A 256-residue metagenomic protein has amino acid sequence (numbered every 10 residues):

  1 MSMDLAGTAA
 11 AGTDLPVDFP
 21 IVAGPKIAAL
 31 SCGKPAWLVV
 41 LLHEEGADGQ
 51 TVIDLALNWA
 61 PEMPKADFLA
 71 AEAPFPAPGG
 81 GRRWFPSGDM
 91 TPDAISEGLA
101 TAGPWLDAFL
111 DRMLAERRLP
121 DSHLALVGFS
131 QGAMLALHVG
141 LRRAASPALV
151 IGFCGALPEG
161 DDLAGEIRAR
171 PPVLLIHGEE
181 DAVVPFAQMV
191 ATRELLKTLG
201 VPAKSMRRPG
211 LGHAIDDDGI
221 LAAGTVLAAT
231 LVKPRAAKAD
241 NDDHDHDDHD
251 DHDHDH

Functional and structural regions predicted by a protein language model:
D4-L5, G12-S122: Serine-hydrolase catalytic machinery in alpha/beta-hydrolase-like enzymes
G49-Q50, D161, D216: Short N-terminal helix/helix-N-cap motif within the alpha/beta-hydrolase-1
E72-P76, A156, L211: Short beta-to-alpha linker loops that shape the active-site pocket of alpha/beta-hydrolase fold enzymes
S122, R168-V173, L199-P202: Short, proline-enriched alpha-helix->beta-strand connector loops that line the catalytic pocket of alpha/beta-hydrolase
S122-A169: Primarily recognizes the serine-hydrolase "nucleophile elbow" in alpha/beta-hydrolase and SGNH/GDSL folds
L174-H177, D181: Short beta-strand/loop motif that positions the catalytic acidic residue of the alpha/beta-hydrolase fold
A187-H256: C-terminal catalytic histidine-bearing segment of alpha/beta-hydrolase fold enzymes
